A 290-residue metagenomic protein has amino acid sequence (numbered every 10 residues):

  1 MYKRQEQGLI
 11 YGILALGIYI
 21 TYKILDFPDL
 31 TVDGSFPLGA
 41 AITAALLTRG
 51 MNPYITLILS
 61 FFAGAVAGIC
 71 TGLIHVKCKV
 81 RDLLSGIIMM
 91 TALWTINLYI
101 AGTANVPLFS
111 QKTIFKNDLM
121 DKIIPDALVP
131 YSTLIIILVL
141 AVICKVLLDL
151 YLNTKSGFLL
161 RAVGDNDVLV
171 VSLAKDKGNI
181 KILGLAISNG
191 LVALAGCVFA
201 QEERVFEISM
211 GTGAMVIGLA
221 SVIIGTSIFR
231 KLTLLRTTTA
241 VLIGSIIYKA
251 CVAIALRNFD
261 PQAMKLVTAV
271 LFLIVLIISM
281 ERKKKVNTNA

Functional and structural regions predicted by a protein language model:
K3-N52, L57, I74-C78, I223-R230: Single transmembrane alpha-helix segments in multi-pass membrane proteins
Q7, L83-L84, T133-I137, K181 (+2 more regions): Loop-to-transmembrane alpha-helix initiation sites
I20, A45, I69, L73-K77 (+9 more regions): Membrane-interface helix caps of multi-pass small-molecule transporters
M51-T91, V142, I243-G244, Y248: Alpha-helical transmembrane segments within multi-pass membrane transporters and channels
A67, A127-E207: Helix-loop-helix "hairpin" substructures at the membrane interface of multi-pass membrane proteins
D82, G86, L93-N153, L183 (+1 more regions): Transmembrane helix-bundle core of multi-pass membrane transporters and related energy-transducing complexes
D165-S172, D176-N179, L232, R236-T239 (+1 more regions): Cytosolic-side transmembrane-helix boundaries in multi-pass membrane proteins
V192, G196-L266: Transmembrane alpha-helical segments in multi-pass inner-membrane proteins
